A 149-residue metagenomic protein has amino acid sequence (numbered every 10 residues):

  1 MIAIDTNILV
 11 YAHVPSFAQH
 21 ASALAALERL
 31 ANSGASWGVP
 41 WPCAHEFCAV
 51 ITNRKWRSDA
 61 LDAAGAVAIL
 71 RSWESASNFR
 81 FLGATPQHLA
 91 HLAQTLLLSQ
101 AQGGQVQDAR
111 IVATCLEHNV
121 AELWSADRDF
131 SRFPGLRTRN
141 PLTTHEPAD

Functional and structural regions predicted by a protein language model:
M1, V112-D149: Acidic, PIN/NYN-like endoribonuclease modules and their adjacent C-terminal/linker elements
M1-V39, R54-A68, P147-A148: Short, well-structured N-terminal submotif of metal-dependent ribonuclease cores
I8, C43, H88, R110-I111 (+1 more regions): Alpha-helix capping/helix-boundary segments
Y11, C48-T52, R71, Q94: Generic alpha-helical structural context detector
Y11-H13, V50, F133, P141: Residues that scaffold the ATP/ADP-binding catalytic core of kinase and kinase-like folds
S33-G34, A76-S77, F133: Structured helix-beta-strand junction loops
G38-P42, S125: Short beta-strand segments at enzyme active-site cores
A60, N78-L123: Active-site neighborhoods of divalent-metal-dependent phosphate/nucleic-acid chemistry enzymes
